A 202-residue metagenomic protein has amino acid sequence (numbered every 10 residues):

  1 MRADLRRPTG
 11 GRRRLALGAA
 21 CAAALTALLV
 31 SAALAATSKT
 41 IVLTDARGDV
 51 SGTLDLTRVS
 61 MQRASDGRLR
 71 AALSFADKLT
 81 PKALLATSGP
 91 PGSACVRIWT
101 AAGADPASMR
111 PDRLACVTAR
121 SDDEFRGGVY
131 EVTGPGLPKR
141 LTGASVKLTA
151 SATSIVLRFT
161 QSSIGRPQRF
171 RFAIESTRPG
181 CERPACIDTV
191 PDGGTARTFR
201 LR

Functional and structural regions predicted by a protein language model:
M1-R13: N-terminal secretory signal peptides that target proteins for export/translocation
G18-V30: Bacterial N-terminal signal peptides
A33-A35: Boundary at the C-terminal end of the N-terminal hydrophobic targeting segment
T37-R126, T177-R183: Surface-exposed, glycine/proline- and aromatic-rich loop segments on solvent-exposed faces across compartments
G128-G165: Acidic, glycine-rich flexible loop segments
A150-G194: Ser/Thr/Pro-rich, low-complexity mucin-like regions that serve as glycosylated stalks/linkers or repetitive adhesive
R200-R202: Short, solvent-exposed mixed-charge patches
